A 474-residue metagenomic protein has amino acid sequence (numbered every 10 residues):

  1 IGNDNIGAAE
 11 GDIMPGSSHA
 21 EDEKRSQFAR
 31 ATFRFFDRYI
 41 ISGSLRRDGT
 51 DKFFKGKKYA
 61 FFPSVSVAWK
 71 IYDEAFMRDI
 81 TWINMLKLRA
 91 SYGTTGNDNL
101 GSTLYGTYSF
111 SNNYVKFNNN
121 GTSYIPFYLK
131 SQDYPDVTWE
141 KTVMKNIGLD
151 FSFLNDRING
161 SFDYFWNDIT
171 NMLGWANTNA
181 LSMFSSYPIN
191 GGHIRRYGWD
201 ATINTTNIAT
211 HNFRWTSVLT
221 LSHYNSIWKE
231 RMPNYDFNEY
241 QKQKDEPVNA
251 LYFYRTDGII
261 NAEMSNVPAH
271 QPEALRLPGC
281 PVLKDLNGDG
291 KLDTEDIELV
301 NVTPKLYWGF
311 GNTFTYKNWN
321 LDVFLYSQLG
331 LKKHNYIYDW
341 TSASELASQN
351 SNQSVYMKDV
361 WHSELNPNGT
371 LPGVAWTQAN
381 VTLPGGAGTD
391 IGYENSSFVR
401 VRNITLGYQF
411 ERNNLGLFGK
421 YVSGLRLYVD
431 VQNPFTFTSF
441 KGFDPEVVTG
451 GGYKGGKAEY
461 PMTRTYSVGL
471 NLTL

Functional and structural regions predicted by a protein language model:
I1-F253, G388-L474: Extracellular/periplasmic, surface-exposed regions of secreted and cell-surface proteins
F33, K284-L286, F314: Short aromatic-centered micro-motifs
R47, W166, L325-L329, Y338-W340 (+1 more regions): A short beta-strand motif that forms part of the nucleic acid-binding face of small beta-barrel RNA-binding folds
T50, Q328-R426: Extracytoplasmic gating/loop element in the C-terminal half of outer-membrane beta-barrel translocons and assembly
N99, E263-M264, D322-F324, L331-K333 (+1 more regions): Short helix/loop capping segments that flank catalytic or ligand/cofactor-binding pockets
I189-G192, T206-V302, K333, S342 (+3 more regions): Conserved small-residue
G290, T294, Y307, P384-G392: Short, flexible active-site loops
N301-Y336: Glycine-rich, aromatic-lined ligand/substrate-binding cores of catalytic and carbohydrate-binding domains
